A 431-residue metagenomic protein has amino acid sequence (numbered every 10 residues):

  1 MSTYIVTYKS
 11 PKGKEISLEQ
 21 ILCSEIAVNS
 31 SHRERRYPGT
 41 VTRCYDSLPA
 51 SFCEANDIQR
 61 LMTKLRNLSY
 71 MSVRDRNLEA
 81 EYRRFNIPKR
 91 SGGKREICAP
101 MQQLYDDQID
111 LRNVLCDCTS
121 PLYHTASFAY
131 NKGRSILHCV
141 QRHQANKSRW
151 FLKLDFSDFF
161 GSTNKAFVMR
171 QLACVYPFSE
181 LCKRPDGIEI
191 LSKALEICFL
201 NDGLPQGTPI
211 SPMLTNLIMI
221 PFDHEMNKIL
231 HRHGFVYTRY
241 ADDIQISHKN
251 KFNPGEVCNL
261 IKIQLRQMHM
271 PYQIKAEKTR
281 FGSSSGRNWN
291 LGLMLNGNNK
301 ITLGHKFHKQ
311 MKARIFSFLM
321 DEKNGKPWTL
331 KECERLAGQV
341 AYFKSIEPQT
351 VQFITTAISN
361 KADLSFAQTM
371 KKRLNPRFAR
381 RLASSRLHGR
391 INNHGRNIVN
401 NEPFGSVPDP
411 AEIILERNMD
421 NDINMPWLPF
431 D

Functional and structural regions predicted by a protein language model:
M1-P88, K94-L154, F159-T208, L217-H224 (+1 more regions): Right-hand nucleic-acid polymerase module
S148-R149, H233-F235: Short coil/turn segments at beta-strand junctions that form active-site/ligand-binding loops
F156, A241-D242: Short acidic donor-binding/metal-coordinating loop in glycosyltransferase active sites
K228, R232: Conserved helix-loop functional segments at active or binding sites
V236-Y240: Short beta-strand
D242-K249: Short beta-strand->loop micro-motif that forms the acidic, two-metal-ion catalytic signature in nucleotide-processing
